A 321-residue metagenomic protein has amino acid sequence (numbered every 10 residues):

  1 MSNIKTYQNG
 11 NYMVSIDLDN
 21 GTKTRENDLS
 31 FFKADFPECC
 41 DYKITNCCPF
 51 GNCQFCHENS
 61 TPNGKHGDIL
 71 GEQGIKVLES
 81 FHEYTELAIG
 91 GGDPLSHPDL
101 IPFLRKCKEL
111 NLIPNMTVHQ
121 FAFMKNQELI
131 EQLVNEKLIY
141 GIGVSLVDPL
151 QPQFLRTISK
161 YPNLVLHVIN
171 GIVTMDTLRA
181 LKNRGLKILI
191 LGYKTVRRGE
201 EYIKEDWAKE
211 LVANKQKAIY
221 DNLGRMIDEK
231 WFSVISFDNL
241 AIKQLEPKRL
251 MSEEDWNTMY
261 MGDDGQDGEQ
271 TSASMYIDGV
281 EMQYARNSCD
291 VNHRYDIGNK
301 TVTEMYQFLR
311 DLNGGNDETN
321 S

Functional and structural regions predicted by a protein language model:
M1-C40, G51, D290, D317-N320: Flexible, acidic/Gly-rich N-terminal and inter-domain linker regions that tether and position cofactor-handling modules
T22, Q54, M282-Q283: Residue-level signal for well-ordered, solvent-exposed loop/turn and beta-edge residues enriched in charged/polar side
L29-E72: Canonical Radical SAM [4Fe-4S] cluster-binding loop centered on the CxxxCxxC motif and its immediate flanking residues
C39, E58-I69, E83-H97, C107-K125 (+3 more regions): Core AdoMet radical
N52, G91, G279-E281: Residue-level recognition of short loop/turn positions
G74-L78, L100-L104, I130-E131, P152-L155 (+2 more regions): Generic structural signal for well-ordered alpha-helices, preferentially at hydrophobic/aromatic core positions
K137-T303: Radical SAM enzyme [4Fe-4S]-AdoMet core and its adjacent flexible, acidic and glycine-rich loops/tails across
Y306-S321: Cysteine/selenocysteine-centered motifs that mediate thiol-based redox chemistry or coordinate metal-sulfur cofactors
